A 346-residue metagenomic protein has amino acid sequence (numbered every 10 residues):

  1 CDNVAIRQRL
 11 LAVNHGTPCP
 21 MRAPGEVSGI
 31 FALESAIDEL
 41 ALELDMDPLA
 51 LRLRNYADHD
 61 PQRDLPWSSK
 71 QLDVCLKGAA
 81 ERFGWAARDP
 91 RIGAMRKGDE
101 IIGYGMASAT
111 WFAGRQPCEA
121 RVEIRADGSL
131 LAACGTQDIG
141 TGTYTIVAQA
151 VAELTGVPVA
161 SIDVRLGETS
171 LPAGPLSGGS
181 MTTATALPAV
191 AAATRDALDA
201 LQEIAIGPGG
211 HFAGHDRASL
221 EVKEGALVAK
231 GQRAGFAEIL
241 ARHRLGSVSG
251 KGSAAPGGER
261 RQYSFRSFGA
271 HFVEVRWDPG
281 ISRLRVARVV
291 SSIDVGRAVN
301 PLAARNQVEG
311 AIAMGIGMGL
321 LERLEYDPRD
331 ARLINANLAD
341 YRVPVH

Functional and structural regions predicted by a protein language model:
C1-A107, W111, D127, Q149-H346: C-terminal catalytic domains of large/alpha subunits in multi-subunit enzymes
A113-L131: Active-site-adjacent "gating/activation" loops or surface patches in catalytic cores
Q137: Gly/Ser-rich, acidic/histidine-flanked active-site/gating loops
Y144-T145: Conserved strand-to-helix beginnings and helix N-cap segments that scaffold or border functional pockets
